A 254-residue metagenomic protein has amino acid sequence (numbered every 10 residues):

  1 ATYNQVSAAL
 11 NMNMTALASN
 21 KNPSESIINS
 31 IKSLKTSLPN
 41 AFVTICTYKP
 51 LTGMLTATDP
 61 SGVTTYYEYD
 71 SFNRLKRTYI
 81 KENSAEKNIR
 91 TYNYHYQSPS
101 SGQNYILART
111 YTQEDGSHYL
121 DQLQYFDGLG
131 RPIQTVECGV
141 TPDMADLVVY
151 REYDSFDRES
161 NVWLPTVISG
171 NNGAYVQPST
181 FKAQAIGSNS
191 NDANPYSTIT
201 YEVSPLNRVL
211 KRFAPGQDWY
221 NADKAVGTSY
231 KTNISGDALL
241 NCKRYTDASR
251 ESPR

Functional and structural regions predicted by a protein language model:
A1-R254: Acidic, low-complexity segments
